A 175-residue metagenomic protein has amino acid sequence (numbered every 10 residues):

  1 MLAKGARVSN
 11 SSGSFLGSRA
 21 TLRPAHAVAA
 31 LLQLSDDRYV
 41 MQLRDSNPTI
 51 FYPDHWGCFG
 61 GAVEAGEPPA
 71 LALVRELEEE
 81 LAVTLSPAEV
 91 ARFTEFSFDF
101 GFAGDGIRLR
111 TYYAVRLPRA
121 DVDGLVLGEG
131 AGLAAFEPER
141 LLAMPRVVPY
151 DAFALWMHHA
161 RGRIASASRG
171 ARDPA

Functional and structural regions predicted by a protein language model:
L2-L31, S35: Acidic, metal-coordinating catalytic segment for phosphate/diphosphate chemistry, firing primarily on the Nudix
L22, L31, N47-P48, A103-D105 (+1 more regions): Short secondary-structure boundary/capping segments
A25, P53, C58, G106-R110: Short connector loops at helix/strand junctions that flank enzyme active sites, especially segments positioning acidic
L32-D37, S46, S97: Short, glycine/serine-rich, charged loops/turns that create anion-binding and catalytic segments at active sites
L32-Q33, M41, A135: Conserved hydrophobic "DFG−1" position in protein kinase catalytic cores
R38-E79: Conserved Nudix-box catalytic region and its N-terminal flanking loop in Nudix hydrolases and closely related
P48-T49, P53, V122-A175: Nudix hydrolase/Nudix homology domain
A62-P87, T94-Y150: Unchanged
